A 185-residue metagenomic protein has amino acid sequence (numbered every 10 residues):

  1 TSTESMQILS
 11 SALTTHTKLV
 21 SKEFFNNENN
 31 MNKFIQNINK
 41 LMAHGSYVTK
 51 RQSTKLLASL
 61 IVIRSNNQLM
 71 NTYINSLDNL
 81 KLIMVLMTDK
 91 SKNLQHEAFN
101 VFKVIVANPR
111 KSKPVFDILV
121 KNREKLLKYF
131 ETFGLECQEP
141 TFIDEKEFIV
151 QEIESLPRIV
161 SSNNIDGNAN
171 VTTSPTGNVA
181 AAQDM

Functional and structural regions predicted by a protein language model:
T1, K18-G45, L69-L82, K111-Q138 (+1 more regions): Alpha-helical scaffold repeats of the Armadillo/HEAT/TPR superfamily
T1-E4, I8: Eukaryote-specific intrinsically disordered, low-complexity regulatory regions enriched for Ser/Thr/Pro/Gln
I8-T17, M42, S53-N67, L86-M87 (+2 more regions): Hydrophobic residues within the alpha-helices of tandem HEAT/HEAT-like
T72-V106: Active-site/pore-lining binding-face segments in mid-to-C-terminal subdomains
A98, V150, S161, A180-M185: Proline/serine/threonine/glycine-rich intrinsically disordered regulatory regions in eukaryotic signaling
S155-G167: Generic C-terminal helix-cap and adjacent flexible tail
